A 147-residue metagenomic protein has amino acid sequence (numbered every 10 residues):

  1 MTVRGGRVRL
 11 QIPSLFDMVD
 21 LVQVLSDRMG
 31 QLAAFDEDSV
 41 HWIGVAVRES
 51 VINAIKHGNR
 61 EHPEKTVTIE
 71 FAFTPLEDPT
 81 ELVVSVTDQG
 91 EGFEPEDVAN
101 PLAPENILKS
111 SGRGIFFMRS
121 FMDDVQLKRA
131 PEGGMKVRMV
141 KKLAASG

Functional and structural regions predicted by a protein language model:
M1-R9, I55-G147: Conserved beta-strand-loop-beta-strand hairpin that lines the nucleotide-binding pocket of ATP/GTP-utilizing enzymes
V3-D38: Helix-loop-beta hinge of the Bergerat
L15, S39, I43, V47 (+2 more regions): Hydrophobic alpha-helical segments and their boundary regions
S26-R48, I107-S110: Conserved short strand/loop->alpha-helix "switch" segment adjacent to the catalytic nucleotide/phosphoryl-transfer site
E49, N53: Conserved polar catalytic motif of the HATPase_c/GHKL fold
